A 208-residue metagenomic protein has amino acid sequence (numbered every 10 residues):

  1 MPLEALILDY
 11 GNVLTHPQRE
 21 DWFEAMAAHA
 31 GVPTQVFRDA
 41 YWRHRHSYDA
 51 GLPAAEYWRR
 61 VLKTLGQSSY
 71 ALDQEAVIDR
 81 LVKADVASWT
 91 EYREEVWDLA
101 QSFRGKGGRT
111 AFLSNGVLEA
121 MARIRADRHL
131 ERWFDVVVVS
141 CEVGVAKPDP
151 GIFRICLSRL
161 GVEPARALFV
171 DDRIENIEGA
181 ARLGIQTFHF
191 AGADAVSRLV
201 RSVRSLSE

Functional and structural regions predicted by a protein language model:
M1-E4, L8, L113, V117-E208: Asp-based, Mg2+/Mn2+-dependent phosphohydrolase catalytic module
P2-D98, G105, V117: N-terminal helical cap/lid subdomain that shapes the substrate entry/recognition surface in HAD-like hydrolases
A25, D98-Q101, I155, E178: Surface-exposed charge patches
G105-G107, G184: Glycine-centered short loops/turns at secondary-structure junctions
